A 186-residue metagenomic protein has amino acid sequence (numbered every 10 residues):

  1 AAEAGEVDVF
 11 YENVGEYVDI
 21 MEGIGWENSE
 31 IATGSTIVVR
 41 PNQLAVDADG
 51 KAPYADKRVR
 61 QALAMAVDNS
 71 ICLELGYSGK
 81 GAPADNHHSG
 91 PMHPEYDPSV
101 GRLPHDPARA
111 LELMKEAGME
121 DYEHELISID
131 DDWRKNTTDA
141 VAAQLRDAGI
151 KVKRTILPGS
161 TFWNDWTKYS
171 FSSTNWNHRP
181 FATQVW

Functional and structural regions predicted by a protein language model:
E3, D8-E12, G23-N28, A143-W186: Periplasmic binding protein-like
A4, G23, S35-D85, L111 (+1 more regions): Alpha-helical secondary-structure segments
G5-E6, E12, E16, I20-G23 (+10 more regions): Extracytoplasmic/secreted proteins, especially bacterial periplasmic and envelope-associated proteins
V9, G15-V18, G34-V38, D47 (+6 more regions): Solvent-exposed loop/turn segments at secondary-structure junctions within structured extracellular/periplasmic domains
V9, N13, S29-T33, K51-D56 (+5 more regions): Extracytoplasmic/periplasmic, Sec-exported soluble proteins
A32-T33, G118-E120, W166-T167: Extracellular/periplasmic catalytic domains that process cell-envelope and extracellular macromolecules
A82-E116, W133-N136: Structural transition elements
